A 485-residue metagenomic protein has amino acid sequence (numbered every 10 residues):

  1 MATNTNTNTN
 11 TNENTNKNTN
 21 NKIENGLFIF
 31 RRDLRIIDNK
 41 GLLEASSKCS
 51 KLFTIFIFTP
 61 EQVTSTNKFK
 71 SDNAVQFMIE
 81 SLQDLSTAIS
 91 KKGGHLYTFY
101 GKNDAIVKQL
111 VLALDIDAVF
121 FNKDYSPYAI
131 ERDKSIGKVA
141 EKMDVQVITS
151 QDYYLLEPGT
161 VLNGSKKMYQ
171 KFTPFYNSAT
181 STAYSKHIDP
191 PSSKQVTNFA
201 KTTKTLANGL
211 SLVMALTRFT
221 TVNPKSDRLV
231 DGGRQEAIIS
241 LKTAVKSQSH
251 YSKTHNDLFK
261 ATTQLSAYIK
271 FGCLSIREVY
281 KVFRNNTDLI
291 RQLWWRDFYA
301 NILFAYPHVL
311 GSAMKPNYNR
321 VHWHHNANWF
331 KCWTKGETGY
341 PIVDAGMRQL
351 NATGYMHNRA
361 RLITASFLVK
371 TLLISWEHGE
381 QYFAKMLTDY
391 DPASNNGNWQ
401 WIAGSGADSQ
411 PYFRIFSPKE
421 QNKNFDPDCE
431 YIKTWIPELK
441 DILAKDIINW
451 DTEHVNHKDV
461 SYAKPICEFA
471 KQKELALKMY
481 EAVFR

Functional and structural regions predicted by a protein language model:
A2-N4, N16-H187, R348, S394 (+1 more regions): Trp/Phe/Arg-rich N-terminal binding region typifying the photolyase-homology
L43, K138, D344, L362 (+1 more regions): A broad detector of short, well-ordered amphipathic alpha-helices that serve as recognition/interaction surfaces
K68-D72, Q76, R228-Q235, W333 (+1 more regions): Charge-dense, low-complexity intrinsically disordered segments
L162, F172, W333, W399-W401 (+1 more regions): Short clusters of hydrophobic/aromatic residues that line enzyme substrate/ligand-binding pockets
K166-Y318, F425-D426, E430-R485: Glycine/tryptophan-enriched, flexible segments
L258-E438: Active-site-proximal binding-pocket segments
